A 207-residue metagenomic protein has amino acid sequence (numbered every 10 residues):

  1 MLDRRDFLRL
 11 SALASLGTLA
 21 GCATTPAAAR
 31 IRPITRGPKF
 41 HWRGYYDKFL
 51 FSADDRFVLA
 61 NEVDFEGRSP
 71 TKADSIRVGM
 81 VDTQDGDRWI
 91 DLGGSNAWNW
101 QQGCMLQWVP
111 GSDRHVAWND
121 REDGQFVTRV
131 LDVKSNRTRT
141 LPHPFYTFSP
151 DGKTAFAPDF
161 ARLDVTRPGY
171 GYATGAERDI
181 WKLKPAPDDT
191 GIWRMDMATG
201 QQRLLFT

Functional and structural regions predicted by a protein language model:
D6-T24: N-terminal export signals
I34-A73: Beta-strand-rich domains and repeat architectures in extracellular enzymes and scaffolds, especially beta-propellers
T35-F40, G93-N99, Q202-T207: Surface-exposed loop and turn segments in beta-propeller and other repeat-based domains that flank or scaffold
Y45, A73-V116: Blade-loop segments of beta-propeller domains
D47-S52, Q107-G111, F148-S149: Structural signature of eukaryotic scaffold interfaces centered on beta-propeller domains
V58-N61, H115-N119, A157: Residue position within the beta-strands of beta-propeller blades
I76-T83, V130-D132, D189-M197: Beta-propeller blade signature
G103-M105, N119-G191, F206-T207: Asp-box/WD-like beta-propeller blade repeats and closely related beta-sheet repeat scaffolds
